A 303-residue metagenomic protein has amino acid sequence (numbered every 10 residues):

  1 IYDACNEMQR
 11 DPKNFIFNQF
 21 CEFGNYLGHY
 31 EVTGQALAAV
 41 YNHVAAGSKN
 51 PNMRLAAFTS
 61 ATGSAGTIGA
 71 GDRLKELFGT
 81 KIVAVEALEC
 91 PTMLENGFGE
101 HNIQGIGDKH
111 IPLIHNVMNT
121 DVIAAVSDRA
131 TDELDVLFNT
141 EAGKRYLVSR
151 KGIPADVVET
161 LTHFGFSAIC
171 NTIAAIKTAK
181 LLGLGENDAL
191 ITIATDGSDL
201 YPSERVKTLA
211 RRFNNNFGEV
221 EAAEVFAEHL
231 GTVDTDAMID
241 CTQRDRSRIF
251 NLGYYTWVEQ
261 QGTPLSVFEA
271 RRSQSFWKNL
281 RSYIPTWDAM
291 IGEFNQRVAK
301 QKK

Functional and structural regions predicted by a protein language model:
Y2, M8-K13, L74-F164, E204-K302: Active-site/ligand-binding loops adjacent to catalytic centers
Y2, N6, G34-A38, I68-D72 (+2 more regions): Predominant activation on well-ordered alpha-helical scaffold segments within soluble catalytic domains
M8-A65, A70, A130-G165: Active-site/ligand-binding-proximal alpha/beta "capping" segment
C21-G24, T62-G66, E86-P91, H110 (+3 more regions): Glycine-rich beta-alpha junction loops
Y41, L74-F78, T178-L182: Active-site catalytic pocket residues across diverse enzymes, especially alpha/beta-hydrolases
P51-T59, K81-A87, D188-T195: Beta-strand segments within the central parallel beta-sheet cores of soluble alpha/beta enzyme folds
F58-D72, T92-M93, F166-A175, Y201: Short glycine/serine/threonine-rich phosphate/pyrophosphate-binding segments that cradle anionic phosphate groups
L137-L182, E186-L200: Glycine-rich phosphate/adenylate-binding loop
